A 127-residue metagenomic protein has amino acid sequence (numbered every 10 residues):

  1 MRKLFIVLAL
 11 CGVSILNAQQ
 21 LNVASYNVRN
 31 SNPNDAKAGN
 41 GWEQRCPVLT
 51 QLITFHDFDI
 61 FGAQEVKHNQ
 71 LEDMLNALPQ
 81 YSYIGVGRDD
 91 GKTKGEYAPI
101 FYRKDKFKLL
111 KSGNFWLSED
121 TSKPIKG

Functional and structural regions predicted by a protein language model:
M1-L21: Bacterial Sec-dependent N-terminal signal peptides
N22-N27, I100: Soluble periplasmic/extracytoplasmic beta-strand elements of cell-envelope proteins
S25-P47, G113-G127: Acidic/histidine-rich helix-loop elements that form or flank divalent-metal/phosphate-binding sites at the catalytic
L49, I53, D57-F61: Proline-aspartate-enriched helix->loop->beta-strand connector
I60-G127: Structured beta-strand-rich core segments of catalytic domains in phosphoester-bond hydrolases
